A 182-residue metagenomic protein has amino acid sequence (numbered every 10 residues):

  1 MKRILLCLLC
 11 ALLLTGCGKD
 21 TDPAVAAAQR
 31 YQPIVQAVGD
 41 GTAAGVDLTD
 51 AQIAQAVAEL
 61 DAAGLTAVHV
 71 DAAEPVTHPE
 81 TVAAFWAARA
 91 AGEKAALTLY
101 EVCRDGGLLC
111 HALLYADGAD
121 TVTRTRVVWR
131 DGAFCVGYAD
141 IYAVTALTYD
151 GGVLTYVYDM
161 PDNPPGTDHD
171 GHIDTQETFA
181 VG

Functional and structural regions predicted by a protein language model:
M1-L8: Positively charged n-region of N-terminal signal peptides that target proteins for export
L13-G16: C-terminal motif of bacterial Sec signal peptides marking the signal peptidase cleavage site
G18-G182: Mature, Sec-exported extracytoplasmic domains of Gram-positive
